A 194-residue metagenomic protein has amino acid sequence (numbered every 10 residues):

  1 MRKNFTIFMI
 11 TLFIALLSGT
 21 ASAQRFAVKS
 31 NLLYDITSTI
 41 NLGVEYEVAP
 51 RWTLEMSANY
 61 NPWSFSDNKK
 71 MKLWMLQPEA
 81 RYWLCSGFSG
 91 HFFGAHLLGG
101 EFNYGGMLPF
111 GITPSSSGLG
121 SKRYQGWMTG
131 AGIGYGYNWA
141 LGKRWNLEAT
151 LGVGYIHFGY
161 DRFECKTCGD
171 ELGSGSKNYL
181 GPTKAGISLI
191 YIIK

Functional and structural regions predicted by a protein language model:
Q24-F26, I36-S38, K70-L76, S89 (+2 more regions): Residues that define the transmembrane beta-barrel architecture of outer-membrane proteins
F26, W52-L54, F88, R144-L147: Repeated loop/turn-to-beta-strand initiation elements of outer-membrane beta-barrel proteins
V28-S30, V44, M56-A58, P78 (+4 more regions): Membrane-embedded beta-strand positions of outer-membrane beta-barrel proteins
K29-G43, N61-K72, G87: Solvent-exposed loop/turn segments connecting transmembrane beta-strands in outer-membrane beta-barrel proteins
L32-I36, A58-S64, Y82, L97-N103 (+2 more regions): Transmembrane beta-strands of outer-membrane beta-barrel pores
T37, A49-R51, C85-S89, A140-G142 (+1 more regions): Outer-membrane beta-barrel channels and translocator barrels
Y60-L73, E101-W127, G159-N178: Flexible, solvent-exposed loop segments that connect beta-strands
W83, Y179-K194: Outer-membrane beta-barrel "beta-signal"
